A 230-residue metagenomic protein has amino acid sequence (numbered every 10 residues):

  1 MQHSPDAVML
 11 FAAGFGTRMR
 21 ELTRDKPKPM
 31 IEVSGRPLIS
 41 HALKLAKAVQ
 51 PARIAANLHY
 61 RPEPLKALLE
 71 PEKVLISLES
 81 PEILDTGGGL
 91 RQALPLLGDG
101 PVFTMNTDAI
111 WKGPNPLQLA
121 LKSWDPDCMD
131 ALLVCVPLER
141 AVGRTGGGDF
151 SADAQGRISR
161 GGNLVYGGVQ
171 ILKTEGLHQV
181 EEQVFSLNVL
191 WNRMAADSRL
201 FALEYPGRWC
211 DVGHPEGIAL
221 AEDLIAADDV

Functional and structural regions predicted by a protein language model:
M1-L10, E32, R36-N106, K112-N115 (+2 more regions): Conserved N-terminal catalytic core of the sugar/cofactor nucleotidyltransferase
F11-M19: Conserved adenylation A10 loop of the ANL superfamily
F15, K26, R61, S80 (+1 more regions): A generic "binding-loop/recognition-motif" signal
M19, L65-L69, A221: Hydrophobic packing residues within well-ordered alpha-helices of enzyme cores
E21-R24: Conserved catalytic-core motifs of eukaryotic protein kinase domains, centered on the activation segment
Y60, L132-D149: Short beta-strand-to-loop element that shapes/binds the nucleotide-sugar donor at the catalytic cleft/hinge
F103-M105, I110, N115-P126, E139-V142 (+1 more regions): Catalytic-core segments of class I nucleotidyltransferases/pyrophosphorylases that form NMP-activated intermediates
